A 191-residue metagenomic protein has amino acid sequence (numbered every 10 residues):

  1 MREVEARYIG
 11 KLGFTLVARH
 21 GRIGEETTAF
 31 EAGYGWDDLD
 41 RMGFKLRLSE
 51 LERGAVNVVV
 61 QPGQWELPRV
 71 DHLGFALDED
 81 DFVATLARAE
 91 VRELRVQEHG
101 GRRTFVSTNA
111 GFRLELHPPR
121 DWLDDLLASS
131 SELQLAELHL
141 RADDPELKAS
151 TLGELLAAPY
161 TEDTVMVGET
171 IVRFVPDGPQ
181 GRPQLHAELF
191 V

Functional and structural regions predicted by a protein language model:
M1-G54, H99-R102, L140-T170: Core segments of cupin and vicinal oxygen chelate
F30-W36, M42-K45, E66-D71, F75 (+2 more regions): A cross-kingdom feature marking solvent-exposed beta-strand/loop segments within repeated, beta-rich binding/scaffold
L48, A55, V70-H72, L135: Extracellular structured ligand-interaction cores
G54-V56, N109: Short, ordered coil/turn segments that flank beta-strands lining enzyme active or ligand-binding pockets
N57-P62, E115: Conserved beta-strand in the GNAT
L86-E146, S150-V191: Vicinal oxygen chelate
